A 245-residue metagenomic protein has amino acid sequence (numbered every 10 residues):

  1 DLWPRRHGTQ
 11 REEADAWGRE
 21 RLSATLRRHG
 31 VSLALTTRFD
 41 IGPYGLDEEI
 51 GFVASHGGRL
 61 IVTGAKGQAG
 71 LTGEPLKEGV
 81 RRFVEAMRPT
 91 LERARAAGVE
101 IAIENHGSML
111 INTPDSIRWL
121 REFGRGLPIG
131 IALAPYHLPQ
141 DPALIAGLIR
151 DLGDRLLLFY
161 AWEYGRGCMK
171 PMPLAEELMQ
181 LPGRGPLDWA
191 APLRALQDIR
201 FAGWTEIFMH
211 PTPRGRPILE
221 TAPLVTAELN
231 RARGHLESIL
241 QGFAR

Functional and structural regions predicted by a protein language model:
D1, L35, V62, A102 (+2 more regions): Conserved beta-strand positions in the central sheet of alpha/beta enzyme cores
D1-R21, L71: Glycine-rich, proline-tolerant flexible connector loops at the mouths of alpha/beta enzymes
L2-P4, D40, A65, L156 (+2 more regions): Residues that line or immediately flank small-molecule/substrate-binding pockets and catalytic motifs
W3-R6, K66-L71, G165-C168, T212-R214: Conserved radical SAM core fold
Q10-A14, T37-Y44, G183: Short coil/turn segments at secondary-structure boundaries
R19, T25, H29-I131, Q140 (+3 more regions): Active-site acidic/histidine proton-transfer and metal-coordination neighborhood in alpha/beta enzyme cores
I111-L133, H137-R245: Histidine-acidic metal/acid-base catalytic patches
